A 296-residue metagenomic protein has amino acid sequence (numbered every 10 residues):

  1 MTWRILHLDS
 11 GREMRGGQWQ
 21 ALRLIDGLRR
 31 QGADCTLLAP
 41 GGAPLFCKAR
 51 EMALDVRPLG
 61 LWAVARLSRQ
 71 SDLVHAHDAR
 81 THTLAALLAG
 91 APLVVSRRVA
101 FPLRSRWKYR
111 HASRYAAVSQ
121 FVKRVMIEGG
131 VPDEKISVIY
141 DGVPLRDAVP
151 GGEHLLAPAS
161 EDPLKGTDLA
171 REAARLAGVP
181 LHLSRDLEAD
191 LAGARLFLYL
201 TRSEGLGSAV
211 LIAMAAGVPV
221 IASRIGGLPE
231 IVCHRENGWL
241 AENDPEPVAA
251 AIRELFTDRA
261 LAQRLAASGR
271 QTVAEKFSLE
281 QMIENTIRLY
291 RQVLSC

Functional and structural regions predicted by a protein language model:
L6, V149-K165, R171-R175: Conserved donor-binding/catalytic core segment of Leloir-type glycosyltransferases
R15-D26, D162-L176, L211: A conserved mid-protein helix/loop that constitutes part of the nucleotide-sugar donor-binding site
G60-L61, A76-H82, R97-V99: Short His-centered aromatic/hydrophobic patch
S68, L93-S96, F101-Q120, G129: A conserved, positively charged/aromatic
F121, G142: Carbohydrate-associated surface elements
R202: Aromatic "clamp/platform" in nucleotide-sugar-dependent glycosyltransferases that forms part of the donor/acceptor
P219-A222: Short hydrophobic beta-strand element within catalytic cores of glycosyltransferases and related nucleotide-activated
H234-R235, W239-E246, E254-R259: Conserved acidic donor-binding segment of nucleotide-sugar-dependent glycosyltransferases
